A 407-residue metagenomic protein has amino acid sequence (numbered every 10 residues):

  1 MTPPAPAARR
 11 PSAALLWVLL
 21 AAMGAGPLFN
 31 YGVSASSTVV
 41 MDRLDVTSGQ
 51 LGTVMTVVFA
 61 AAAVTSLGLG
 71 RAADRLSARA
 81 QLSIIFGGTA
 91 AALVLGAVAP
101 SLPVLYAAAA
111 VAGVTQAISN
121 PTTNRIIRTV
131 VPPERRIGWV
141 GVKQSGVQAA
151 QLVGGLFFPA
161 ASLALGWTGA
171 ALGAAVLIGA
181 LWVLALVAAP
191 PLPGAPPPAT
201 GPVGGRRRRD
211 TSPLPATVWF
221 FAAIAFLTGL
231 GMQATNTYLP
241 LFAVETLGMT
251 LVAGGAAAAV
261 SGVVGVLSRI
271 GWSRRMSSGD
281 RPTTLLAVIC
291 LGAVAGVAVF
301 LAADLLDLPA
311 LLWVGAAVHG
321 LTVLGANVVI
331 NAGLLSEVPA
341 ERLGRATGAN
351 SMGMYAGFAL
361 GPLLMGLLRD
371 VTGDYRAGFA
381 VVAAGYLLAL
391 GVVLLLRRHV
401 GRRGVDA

Functional and structural regions predicted by a protein language model:
V33-S34, T217-A259, V266: Extracytoplasmic gate region of multi-pass secondary transporters
V64-P100: Conserved MFS/SLC helix-loop-helix module at the cytosolic interface between two early adjacent transmembrane helices
T65-S77, S268-R281: Helix-to-loop junctions at the C-terminal end of transmembrane segments in multipass secondary transporters
R75-F86, S277-L291: Cytoplasmic membrane-interface "Motif A"-like loop-to-helix N-cap segments of 12-TM Major Facilitator Superfamily
A108-V147: Cytoplasmic helix-loop-helix junction between adjacent transmembrane helices in 12-TM secondary transporters
V142-P190: Helix-loop-helix hairpin linking two adjacent transmembrane segments in secondary transporters
P282-I330: C-terminal transmembrane helical hairpin of 12-TM major facilitator-type secondary transporters
E337-T372: A late C-terminal transmembrane helix in Major Facilitator Superfamily
